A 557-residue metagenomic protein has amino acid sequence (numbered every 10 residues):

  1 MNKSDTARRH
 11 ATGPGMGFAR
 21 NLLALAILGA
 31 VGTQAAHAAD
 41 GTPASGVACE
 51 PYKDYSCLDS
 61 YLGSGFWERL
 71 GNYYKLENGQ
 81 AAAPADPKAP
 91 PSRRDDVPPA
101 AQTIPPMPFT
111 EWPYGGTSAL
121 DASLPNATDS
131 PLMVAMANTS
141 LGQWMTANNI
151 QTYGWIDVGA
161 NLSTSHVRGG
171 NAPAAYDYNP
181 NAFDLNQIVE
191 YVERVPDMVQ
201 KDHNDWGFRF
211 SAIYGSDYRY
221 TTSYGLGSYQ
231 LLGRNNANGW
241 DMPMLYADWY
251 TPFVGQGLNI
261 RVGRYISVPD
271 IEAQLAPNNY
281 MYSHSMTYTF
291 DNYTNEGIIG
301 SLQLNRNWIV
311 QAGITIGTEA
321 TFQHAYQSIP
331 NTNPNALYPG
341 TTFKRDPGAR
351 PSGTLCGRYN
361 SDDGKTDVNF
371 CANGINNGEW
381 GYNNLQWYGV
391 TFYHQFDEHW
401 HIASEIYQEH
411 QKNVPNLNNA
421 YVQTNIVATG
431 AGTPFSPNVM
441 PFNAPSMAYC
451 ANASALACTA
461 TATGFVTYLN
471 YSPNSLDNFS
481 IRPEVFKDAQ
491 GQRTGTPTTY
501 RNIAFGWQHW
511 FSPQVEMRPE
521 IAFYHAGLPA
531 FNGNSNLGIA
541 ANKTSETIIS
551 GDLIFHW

Functional and structural regions predicted by a protein language model:
N2-V167, S446, C450: N-terminal periplasmic/intermembrane-space "pro-region" immediately following the signal or transit peptide
N21-L22, A35, V262-Y265, P483 (+1 more regions): Hydrophobic alpha-helical segments, especially transmembrane helices and their immediate juxtamembrane helical caps
G41-L62, F66-E68, A81-F109, D177 (+3 more regions): Outer-membrane beta-barrel pore domains
P51, Q143-T164, R168-A172, D177-A320 (+5 more regions): Outer membrane beta-barrel
A135-A137, M242, N295, G464 (+1 more regions): Short, conserved clusters of charged catalytic residues that mark active-site and nucleotide-handling motifs
N179-D184, D202, N236-D241, T289-N292 (+5 more regions): Short sequence motifs at beta-strands and strand-loop junctions characteristic of Gram-negative outer-membrane
N204-F210, L232-G239, Q256-V262, G340-S352 (+2 more regions): Glycine-rich, flexible loop segments associated with nucleotide phosphate handling
I309-N384: Loop-centered beta-sheet repeat module
